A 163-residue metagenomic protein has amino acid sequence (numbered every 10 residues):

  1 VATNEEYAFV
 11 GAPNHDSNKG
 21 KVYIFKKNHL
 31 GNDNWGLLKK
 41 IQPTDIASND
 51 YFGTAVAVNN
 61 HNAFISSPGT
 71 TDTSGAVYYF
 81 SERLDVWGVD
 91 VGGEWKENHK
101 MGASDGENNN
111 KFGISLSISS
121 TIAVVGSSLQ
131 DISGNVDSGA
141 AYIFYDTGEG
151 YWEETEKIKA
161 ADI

Functional and structural regions predicted by a protein language model:
V1-I163: Conserved beta-strand/short-helix segments that make up beta-rich extracellular adhesion/recognition modules
